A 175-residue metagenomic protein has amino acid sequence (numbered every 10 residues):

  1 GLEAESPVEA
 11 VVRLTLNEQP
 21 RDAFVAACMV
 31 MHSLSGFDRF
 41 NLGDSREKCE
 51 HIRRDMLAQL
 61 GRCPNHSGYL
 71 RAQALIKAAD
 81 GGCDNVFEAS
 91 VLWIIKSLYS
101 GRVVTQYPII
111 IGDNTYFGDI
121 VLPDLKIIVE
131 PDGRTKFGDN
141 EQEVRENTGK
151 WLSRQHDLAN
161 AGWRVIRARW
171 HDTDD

Functional and structural regions predicted by a protein language model:
G1-G68: Short gly/ser-rich loop at a beta-strand->alpha-helix junction or flexible surface loop bordering the NTP-binding
S45-D175: Surface segments flanking catalytic/ligand-binding clefts of nucleic-acid enzymes
